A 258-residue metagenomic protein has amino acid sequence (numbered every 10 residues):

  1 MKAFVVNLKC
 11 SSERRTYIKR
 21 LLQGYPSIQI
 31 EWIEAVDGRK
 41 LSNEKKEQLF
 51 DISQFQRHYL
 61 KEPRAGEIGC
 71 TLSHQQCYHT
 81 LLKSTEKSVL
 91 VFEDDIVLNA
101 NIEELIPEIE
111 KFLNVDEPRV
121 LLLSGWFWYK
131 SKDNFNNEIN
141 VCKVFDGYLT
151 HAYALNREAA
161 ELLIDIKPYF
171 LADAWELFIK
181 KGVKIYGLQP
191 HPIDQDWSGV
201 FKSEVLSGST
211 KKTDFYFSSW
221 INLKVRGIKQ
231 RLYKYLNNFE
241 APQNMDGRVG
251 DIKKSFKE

Functional and structural regions predicted by a protein language model:
M1-F92, I96-E258: An acidic/histidine-cluster motif and surrounding catalytic segment that typifies divalent-metal-assisted enzyme active
